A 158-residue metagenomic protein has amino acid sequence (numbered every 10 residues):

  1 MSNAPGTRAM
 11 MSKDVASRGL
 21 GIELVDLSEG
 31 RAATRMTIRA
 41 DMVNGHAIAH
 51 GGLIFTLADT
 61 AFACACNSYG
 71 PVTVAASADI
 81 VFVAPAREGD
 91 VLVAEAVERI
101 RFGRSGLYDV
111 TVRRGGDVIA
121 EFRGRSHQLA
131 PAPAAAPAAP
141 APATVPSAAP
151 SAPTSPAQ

Functional and structural regions predicted by a protein language model:
M1, A86-E88, V97-Q158: HotDog/MaoC-like acyl-thioester-processing domains
M1-R35, R39-A40, A136-Q158: Non-catalytic linker/capping segments at the edges of enzyme domains
R18-L20, G30-A32, G51, V72-A78 (+3 more regions): A generic structural signal for short beta-strands and their flanking turns/coil linkers
M36-I38, F82, Q128: Hydrophobic residues in beta-strands and at strand termini
D41-N44, Q128-A130: A short local loop/turn or secondary-structure capping micro-motif enriched for an aromatic residue
N44-A63, N67: Compact, glycine-rich, soluble single-domain proteins
A63-V93, E98: Hydrophobic beta-strand-centered segment that forms part of the acyl-chain substrate-binding groove
